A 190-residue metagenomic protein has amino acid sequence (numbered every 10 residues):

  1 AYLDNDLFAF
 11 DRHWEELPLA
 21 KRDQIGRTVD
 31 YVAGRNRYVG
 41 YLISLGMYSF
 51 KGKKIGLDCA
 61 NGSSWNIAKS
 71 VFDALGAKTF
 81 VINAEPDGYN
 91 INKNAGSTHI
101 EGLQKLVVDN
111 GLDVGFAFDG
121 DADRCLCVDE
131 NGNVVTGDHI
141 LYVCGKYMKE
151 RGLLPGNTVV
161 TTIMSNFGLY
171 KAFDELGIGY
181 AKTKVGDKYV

Functional and structural regions predicted by a protein language model:
A1-N110: Gly/Ser/Thr-enriched, mixed-charge loops and adjacent short helices that form phosphate/oxyanion-binding elements
Y2-V39, S44, N131-V190: Proline/glycine-rich low-complexity loops and linkers
E15-K21, V114-G115, G120-N131: Self-splicing inteins and homing endonuclease
L42, D58, I100-L103, F116 (+3 more regions): Buried hydrophobic positions in well-ordered alpha/beta secondary-structure cores of metabolic enzymes
A60, I82, A117-D119, V128-E130 (+2 more regions): Generic beta-strand/beta-sheet core signal
N61-N66, A122-D123, S165-N166: Gly/Ser/Thr-rich loops at beta-strand to alpha-helix junctions that form or flank small-molecule/cofactor-binding
N66-S70, K93-A95, C125-E130, L169-E175: Short acidic, glycine/serine/threonine-rich loops at helix termini
N110-L112, L154: Short, high-confidence coil segments that cap the C-terminus of an alpha-helix and link into the following beta-strand
